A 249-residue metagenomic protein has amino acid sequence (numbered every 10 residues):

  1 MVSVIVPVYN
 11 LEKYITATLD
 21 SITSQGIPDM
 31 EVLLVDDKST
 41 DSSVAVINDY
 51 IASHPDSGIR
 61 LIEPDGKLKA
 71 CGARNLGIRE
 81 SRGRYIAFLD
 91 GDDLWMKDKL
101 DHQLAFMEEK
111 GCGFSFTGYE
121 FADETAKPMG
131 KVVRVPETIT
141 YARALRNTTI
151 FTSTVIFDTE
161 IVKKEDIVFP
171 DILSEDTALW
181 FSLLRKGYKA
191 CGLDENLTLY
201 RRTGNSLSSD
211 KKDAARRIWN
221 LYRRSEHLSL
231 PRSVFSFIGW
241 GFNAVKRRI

Functional and structural regions predicted by a protein language model:
M1-V2, T23-L34, S42, D56-R60: Short loop->beta transition adjacent to catalytic acidic/histidine clusters or analogous donor-positioning motifs
V6, R79, V135-D213, R217: Conserved nucleotide-sugar donor-binding catalytic segment
L11-S24: Short, well-formed alpha-helical segments that are part of the catalytic scaffolds of diverse glycosyltransferases
Y14-T16, D41-Y50, L94, D98: Acidic helix N-cap motif at the loop->helix transition within catalytic regions of sugar-transfer enzymes
S21, D36-A45, G66, D90: A conserved acidic beta->alpha catalytic loop
P64-S81, H102: Glycine-rich, basic loop-to-helix element that forms the pyrophosphate-binding segment of sugar-nucleotide handling
I86: Short aromatic/hydrophobic "clamp" motif used to bind/position activated sugar donors
D98-M129: Conserved donor NDP-sugar-binding/catalytic core segment of glycosyltransferases
